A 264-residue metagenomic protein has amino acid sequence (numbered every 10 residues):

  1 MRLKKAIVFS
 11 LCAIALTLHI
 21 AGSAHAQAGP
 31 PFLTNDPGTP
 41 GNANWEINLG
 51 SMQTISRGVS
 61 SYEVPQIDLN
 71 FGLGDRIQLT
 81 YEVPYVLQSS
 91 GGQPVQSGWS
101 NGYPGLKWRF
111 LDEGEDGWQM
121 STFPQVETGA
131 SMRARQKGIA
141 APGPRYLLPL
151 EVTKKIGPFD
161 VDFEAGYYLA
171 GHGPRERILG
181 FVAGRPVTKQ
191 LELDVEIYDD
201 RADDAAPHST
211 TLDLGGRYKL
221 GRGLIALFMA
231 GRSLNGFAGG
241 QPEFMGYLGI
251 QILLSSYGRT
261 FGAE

Functional and structural regions predicted by a protein language model:
M1-L11: Bacterial N-terminal signal peptides that target proteins for export
K5-A6, I20, L49: N-terminal cationic leader/targeting segments used for protein routing and processing
I14-A24: C-terminal segment of classical bacterial N-terminal signal peptides
A26-E264: Transmembrane beta-barrel domains of Gram-negative outer membranes and organellar outer membranes
